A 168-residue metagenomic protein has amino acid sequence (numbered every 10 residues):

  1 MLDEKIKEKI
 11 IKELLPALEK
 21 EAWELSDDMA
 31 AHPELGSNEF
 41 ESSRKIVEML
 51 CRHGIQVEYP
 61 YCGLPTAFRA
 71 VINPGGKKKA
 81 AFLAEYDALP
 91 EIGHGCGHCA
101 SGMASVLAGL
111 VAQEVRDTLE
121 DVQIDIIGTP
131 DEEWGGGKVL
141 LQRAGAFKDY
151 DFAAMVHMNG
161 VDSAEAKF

Functional and structural regions predicted by a protein language model:
L2-D125: Acidic/His- and Gly-rich active-site-bordering loop/insert found across diverse amide/peptide-bond hydrolases
T66-R69, D87-G95, C99-A100, L119-F168: Histidine/acidic-residue-rich, glycine-tolerant segments that coordinate divalent metal ions
